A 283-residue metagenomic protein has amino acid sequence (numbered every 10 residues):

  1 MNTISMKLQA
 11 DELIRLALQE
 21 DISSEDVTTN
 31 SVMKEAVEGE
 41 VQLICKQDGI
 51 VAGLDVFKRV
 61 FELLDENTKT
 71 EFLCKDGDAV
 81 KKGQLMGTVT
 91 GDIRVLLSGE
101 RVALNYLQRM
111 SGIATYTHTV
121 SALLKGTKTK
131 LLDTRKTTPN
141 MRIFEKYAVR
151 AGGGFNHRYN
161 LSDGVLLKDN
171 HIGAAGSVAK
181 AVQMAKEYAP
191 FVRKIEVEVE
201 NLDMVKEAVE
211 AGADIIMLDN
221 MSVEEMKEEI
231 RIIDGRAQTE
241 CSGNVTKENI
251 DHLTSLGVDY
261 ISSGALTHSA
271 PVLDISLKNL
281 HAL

Functional and structural regions predicted by a protein language model:
N2-A211, I215, K227-I232, Q238-C241 (+2 more regions): Acidic/glycine-rich phosphate/pyrophosphate-binding loops and surrounding catalytic core that coordinate Mg2+
N220, G243, G264-A265: Short secondary-structure boundary segments
G235-Q238, L280-L283: Short acidic, glycine/proline-enriched helix-loop-strand junctions
P271-L280: Structured adenosyl-cofactor binding patch, chiefly the S-adenosyl-L-methionine
